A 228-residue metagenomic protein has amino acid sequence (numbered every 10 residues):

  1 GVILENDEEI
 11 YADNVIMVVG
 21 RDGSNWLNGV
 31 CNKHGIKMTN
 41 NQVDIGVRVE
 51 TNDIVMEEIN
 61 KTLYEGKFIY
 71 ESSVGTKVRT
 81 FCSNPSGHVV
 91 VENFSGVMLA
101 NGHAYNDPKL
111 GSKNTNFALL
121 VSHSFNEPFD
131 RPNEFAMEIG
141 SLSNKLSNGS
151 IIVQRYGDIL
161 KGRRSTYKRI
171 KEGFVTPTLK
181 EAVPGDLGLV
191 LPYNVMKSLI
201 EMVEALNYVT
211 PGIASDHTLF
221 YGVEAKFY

Functional and structural regions predicted by a protein language model:
G1-Y228: Residues forming the flavin
